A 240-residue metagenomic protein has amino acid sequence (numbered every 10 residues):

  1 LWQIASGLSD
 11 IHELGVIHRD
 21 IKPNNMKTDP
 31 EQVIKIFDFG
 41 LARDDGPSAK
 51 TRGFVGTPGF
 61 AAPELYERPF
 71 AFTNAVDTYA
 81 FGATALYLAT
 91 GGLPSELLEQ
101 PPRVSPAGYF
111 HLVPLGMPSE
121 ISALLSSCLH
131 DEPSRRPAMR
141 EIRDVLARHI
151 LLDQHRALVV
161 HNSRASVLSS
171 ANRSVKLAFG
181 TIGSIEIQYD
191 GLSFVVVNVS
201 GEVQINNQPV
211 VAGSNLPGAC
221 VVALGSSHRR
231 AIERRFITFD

Functional and structural regions predicted by a protein language model:
H12-T28: Catalytic-loop of the protein kinase fold
T51-L65: Conserved activation segment of eukaryotic-like protein kinases, specifically the C-terminal portion of the activation
E64-A75: Conserved end of the kinase activation segment
A80-G91: Short, conserved alpha-helix in the C-lobe of eukaryotic-like protein kinase catalytic domains
G116-D131: Conserved C-terminal C-lobe helix
H130-H155: Terminal C-lobe "cap" of eukaryotic-type protein kinase domains
